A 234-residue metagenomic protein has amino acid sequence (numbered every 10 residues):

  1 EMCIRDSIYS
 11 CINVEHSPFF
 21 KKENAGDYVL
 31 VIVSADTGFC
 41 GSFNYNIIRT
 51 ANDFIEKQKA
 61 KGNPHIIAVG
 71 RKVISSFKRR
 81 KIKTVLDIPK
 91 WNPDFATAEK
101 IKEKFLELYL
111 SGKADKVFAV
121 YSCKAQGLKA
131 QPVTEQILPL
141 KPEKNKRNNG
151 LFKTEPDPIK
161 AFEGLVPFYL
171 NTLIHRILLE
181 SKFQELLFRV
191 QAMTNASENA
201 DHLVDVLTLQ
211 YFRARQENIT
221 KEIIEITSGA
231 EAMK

Functional and structural regions predicted by a protein language model:
E1, R5-K234: C-terminal beta-strand-loop-alpha-helix "lid" module of Rossmann-like NAD(P)-dependent dehydrogenases
